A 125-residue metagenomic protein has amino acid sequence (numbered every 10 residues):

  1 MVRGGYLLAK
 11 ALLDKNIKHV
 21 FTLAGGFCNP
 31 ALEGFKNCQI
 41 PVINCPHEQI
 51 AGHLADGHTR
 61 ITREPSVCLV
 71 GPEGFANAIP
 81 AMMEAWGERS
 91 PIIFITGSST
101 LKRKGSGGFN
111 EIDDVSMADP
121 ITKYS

Functional and structural regions predicted by a protein language model:
M1-S125: N-terminal alpha/beta PP-like core and its mobile active-site loop of ThDP/TPP-dependent enzymes
